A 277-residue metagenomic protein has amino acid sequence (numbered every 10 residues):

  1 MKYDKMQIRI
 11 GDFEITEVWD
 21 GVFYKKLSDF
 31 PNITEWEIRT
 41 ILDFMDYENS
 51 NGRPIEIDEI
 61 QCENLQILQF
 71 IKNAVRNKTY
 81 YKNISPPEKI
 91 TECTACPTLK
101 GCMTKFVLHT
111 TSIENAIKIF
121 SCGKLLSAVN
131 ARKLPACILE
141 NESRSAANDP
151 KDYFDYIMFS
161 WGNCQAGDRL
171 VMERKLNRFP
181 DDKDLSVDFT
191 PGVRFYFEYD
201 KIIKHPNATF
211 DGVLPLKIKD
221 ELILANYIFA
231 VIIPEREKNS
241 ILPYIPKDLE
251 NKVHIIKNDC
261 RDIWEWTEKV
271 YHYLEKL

Functional and structural regions predicted by a protein language model:
M1-L277: NAD-dependent ADP-ribosyltransferases
